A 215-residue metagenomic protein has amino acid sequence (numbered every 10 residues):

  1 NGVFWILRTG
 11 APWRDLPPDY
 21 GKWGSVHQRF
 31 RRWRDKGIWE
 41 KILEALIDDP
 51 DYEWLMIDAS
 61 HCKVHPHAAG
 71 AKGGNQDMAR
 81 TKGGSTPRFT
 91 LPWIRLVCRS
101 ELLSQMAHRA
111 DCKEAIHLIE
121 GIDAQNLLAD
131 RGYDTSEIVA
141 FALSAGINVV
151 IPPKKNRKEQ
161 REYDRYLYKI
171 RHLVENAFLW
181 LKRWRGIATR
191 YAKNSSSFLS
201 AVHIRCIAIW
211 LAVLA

Functional and structural regions predicted by a protein language model:
N1-A215: Short alpha-helical elements
